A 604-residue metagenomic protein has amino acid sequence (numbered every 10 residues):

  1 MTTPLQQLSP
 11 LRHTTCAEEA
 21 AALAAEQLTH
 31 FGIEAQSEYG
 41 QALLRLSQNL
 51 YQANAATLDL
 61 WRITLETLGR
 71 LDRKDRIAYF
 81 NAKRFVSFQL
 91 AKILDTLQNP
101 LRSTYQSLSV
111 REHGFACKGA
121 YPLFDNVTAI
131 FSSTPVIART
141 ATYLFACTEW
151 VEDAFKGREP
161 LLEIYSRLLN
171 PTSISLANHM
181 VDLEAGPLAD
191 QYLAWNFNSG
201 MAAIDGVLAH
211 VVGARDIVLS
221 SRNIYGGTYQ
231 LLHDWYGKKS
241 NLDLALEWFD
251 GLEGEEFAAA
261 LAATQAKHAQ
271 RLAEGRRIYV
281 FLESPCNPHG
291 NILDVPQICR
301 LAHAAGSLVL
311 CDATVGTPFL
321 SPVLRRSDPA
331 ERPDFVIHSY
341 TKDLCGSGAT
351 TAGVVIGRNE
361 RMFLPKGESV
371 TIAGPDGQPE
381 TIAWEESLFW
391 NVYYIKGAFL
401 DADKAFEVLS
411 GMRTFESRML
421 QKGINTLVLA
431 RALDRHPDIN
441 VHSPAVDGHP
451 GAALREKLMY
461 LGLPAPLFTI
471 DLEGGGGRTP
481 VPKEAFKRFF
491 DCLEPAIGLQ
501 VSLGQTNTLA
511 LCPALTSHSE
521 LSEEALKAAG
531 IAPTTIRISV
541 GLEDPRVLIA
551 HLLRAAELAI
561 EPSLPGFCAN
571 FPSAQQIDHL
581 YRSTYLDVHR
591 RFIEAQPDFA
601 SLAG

Functional and structural regions predicted by a protein language model:
M1-G186, N196, H210, L231-G275 (+4 more regions): Non-catalytic terminal extensions of PLP-dependent enzymes
P4-P10, A21-Q27, Y39-G40, L44 (+6 more regions): Conserved PLP-enzyme active-site core in the AAT-like
